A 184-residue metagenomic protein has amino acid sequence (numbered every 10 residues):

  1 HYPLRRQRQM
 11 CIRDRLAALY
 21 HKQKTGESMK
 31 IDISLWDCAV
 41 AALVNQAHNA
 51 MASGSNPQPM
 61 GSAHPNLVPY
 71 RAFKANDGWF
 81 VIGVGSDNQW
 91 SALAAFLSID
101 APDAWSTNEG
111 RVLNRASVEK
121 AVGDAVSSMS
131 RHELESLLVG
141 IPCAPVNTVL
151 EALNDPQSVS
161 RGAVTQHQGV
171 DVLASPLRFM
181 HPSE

Functional and structural regions predicted by a protein language model:
H1-I12: Single conserved hydrophobic/aromatic residue that forms the stacking wall/gate of nucleotide- or nucleobase-binding
R15, G26, F73, L93 (+3 more regions): Buried hydrophobic positions in well-ordered alpha/beta secondary-structure cores of metabolic enzymes
L19-Q58: Substrate-binding/catalytic subdomain of NAD(P)-dependent oxidoreductase enzymes
L35-V40, D77-W79, G85-N88, L150-E151: Glycine-rich beta-alpha junction loops
G54-Y70: Active-site Gly/Thr loop motif
V68-I141: Aromatic-enriched alpha-helical interface/lid elements that frame and gate functional surfaces
V112, T165-E184: Flexible, small-/acidic-enriched active-site or ligand-binding loops
V139-S158: Conserved PLP cofactor-binding pocket of PLP-dependent enzymes
